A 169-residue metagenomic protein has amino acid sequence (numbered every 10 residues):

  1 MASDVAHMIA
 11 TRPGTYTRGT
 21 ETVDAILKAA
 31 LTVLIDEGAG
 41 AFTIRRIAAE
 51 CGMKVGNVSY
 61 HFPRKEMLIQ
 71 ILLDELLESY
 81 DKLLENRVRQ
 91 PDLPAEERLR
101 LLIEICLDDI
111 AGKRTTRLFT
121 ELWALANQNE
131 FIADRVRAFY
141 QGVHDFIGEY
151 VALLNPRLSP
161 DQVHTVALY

Functional and structural regions predicted by a protein language model:
M1-E21, T32: N-terminal intrinsically disordered/low-complexity leader segments
A2, T22-A25, A29-M67, I71: Helix-turn-helix
A25, A29-D36, K82-R87, L118 (+2 more regions): Solvent-exposed, amphipathic alpha-helical segments
P63-M67, E78, R89, L93 (+3 more regions): Residues in soluble alpha-helical coiled-coils and helical-bundle/repeat scaffolds
I71, E85-T116, V166-Y169: Hydrophobic alpha-helical connector segments
D74-Y80: Short, basic, alpha-helical segments at the C-terminal edge of helix-turn-helix-like DNA-binding modules
A111-T120, E130-N155, H164: Amphipathic alpha-helical packing segments from all-alpha helical-bundle domains
S159-A167: Membrane-interface starts of transmembrane alpha-helices
